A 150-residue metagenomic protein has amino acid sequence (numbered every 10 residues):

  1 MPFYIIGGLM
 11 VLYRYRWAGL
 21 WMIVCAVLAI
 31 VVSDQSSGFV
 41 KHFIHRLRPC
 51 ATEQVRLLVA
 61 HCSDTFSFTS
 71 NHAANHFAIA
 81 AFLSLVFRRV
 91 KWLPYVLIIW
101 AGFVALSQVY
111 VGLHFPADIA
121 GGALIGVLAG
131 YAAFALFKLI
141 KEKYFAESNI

Functional and structural regions predicted by a protein language model:
I6-S36: Interfacial segments of alpha-helical transmembrane regions
Y15, A60-I150: Membrane-embedded catalytic cores of phosphoryl/pyrophosphoryl-handling enzymes
I30-R48: Transmembrane alpha-helix/helix-exit interface in multi-pass inner-membrane proteins
H45-V59: Membrane-interface interhelical connector segments
